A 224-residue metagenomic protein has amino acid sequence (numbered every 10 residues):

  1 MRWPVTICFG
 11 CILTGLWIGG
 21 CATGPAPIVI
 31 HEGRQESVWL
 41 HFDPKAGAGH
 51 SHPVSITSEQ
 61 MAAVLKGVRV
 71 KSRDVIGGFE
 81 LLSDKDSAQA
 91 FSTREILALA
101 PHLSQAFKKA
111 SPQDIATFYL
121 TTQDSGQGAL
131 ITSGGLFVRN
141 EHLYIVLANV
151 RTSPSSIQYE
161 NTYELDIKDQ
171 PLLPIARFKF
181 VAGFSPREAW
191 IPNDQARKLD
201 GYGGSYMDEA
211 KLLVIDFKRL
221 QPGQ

Functional and structural regions predicted by a protein language model:
M1-F9: Bacterial N-terminal signal peptides that target proteins for export
P4-V5, Q89, G201: Hydrophobic alpha-helical segments, principally membrane-spanning helices and signal/leader peptides
F9, K45-A48, W190, A196: A generic structural signal for solvent-exposed, polar alpha-helical segments
W17-G20: C-terminal motif of bacterial Sec signal peptides marking the signal peptidase cleavage site
A22-P25: Bacterial signal peptide processing site
P27-P171: N-terminal, leucine/charged-rich tether regions that mediate assembly and partner docking in large macromolecular
T152-Q224: Polybasic, proline/glycine-rich intrinsically disordered low-complexity segments
